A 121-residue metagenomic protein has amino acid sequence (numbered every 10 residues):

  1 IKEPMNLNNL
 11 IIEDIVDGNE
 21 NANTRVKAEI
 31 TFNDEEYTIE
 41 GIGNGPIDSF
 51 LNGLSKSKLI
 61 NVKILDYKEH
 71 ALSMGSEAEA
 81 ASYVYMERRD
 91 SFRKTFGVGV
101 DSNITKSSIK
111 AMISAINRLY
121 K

Functional and structural regions predicted by a protein language model:
I1-K121: Terminal or standalone catalytic/regulatory effector modules within metabolic enzymes and repeat proteins
